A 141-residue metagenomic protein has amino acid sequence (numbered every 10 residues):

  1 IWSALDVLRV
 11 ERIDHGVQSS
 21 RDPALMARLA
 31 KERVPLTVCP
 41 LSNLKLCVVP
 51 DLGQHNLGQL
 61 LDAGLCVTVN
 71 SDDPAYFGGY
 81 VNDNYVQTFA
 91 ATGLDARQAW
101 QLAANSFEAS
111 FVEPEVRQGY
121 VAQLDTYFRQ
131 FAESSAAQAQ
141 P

Functional and structural regions predicted by a protein language model:
I1-R12, S20-P23, G78, Q123-P141: An N-terminally biased module of ancient metal coordination in phosphate/nucleic-acid-related enzymes
I1-V48: Active-site core of metal-dependent hydrolases
P40-L46, T68-N70, N84-A91, N105: Short beta-alpha connecting loops at secondary-structure transitions that line or flank enzyme active sites
P50-G58, N84: Charged helix-capping and loop-helix junction motifs
G58-L61, V69: A post-motif C-terminal structural segment
L65-Y80: Short acidic/histidine-rich active-site segments
F77-D83, R97-A99: Short acidic alpha-helix initiation/capping motifs at coil-to-helix transition points, especially at protein N-termini
G93-P141: Mid-to-C-terminal alpha-helical segments outside catalytic/metal-binding sites
